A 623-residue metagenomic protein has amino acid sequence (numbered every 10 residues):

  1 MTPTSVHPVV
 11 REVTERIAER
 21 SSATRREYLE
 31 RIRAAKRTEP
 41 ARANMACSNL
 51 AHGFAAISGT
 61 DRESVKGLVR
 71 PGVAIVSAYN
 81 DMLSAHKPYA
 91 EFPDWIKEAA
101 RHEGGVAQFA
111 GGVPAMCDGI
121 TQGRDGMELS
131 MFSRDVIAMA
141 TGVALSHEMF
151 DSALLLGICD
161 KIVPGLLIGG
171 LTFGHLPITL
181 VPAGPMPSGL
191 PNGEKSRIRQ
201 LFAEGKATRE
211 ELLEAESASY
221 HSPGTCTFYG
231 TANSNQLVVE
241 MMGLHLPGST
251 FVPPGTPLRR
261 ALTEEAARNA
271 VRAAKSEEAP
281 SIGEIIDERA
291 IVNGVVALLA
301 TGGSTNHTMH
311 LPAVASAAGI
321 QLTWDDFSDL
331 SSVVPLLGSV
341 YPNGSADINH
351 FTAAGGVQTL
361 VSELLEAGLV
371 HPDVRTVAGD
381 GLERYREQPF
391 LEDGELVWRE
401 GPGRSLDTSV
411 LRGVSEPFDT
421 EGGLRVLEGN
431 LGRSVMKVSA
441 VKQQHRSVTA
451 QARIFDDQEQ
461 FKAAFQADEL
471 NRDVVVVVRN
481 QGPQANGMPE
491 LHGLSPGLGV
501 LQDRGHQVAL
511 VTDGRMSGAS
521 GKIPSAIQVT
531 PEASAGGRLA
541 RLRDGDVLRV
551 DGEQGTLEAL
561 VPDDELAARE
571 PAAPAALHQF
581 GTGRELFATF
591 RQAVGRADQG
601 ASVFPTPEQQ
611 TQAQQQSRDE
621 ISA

Functional and structural regions predicted by a protein language model:
M1-P71, S77-D81, A85, D94-V113 (+7 more regions): Catalytic or ion-coupling anion/metal-binding cores of large enzyme and transporter domains
E91: Acidic/charged coordination and interface sites in well-structured regions
A110-E148: N-terminal small/polar loop signature for handling phosphorylated ligands or for N-terminal nucleophile
R134-T141, S146-A153, K462-L470, V477: Contiguous domain-boundary segments centered on the initiation and propagation of an alpha-helix
L145-L166, T179-P182: A short, small-residue-rich loop immediately preceding and capping a beta-strand
